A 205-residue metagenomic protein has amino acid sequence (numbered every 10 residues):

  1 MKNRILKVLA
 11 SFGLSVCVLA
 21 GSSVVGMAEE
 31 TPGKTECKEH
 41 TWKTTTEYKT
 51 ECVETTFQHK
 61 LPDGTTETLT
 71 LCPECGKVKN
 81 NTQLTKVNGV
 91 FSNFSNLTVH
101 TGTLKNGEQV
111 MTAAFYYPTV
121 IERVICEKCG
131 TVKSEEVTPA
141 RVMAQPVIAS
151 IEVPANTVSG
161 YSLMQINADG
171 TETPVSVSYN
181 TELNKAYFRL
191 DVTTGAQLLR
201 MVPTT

Functional and structural regions predicted by a protein language model:
K2-F12: Bacterial N-terminal signal peptides that target proteins for export
S11-G21: Bacterial N-terminal signal peptides
L19-P32: Sec-dependent signal peptide cleavage junction
E29-G89, G102-V110, A114-M143: Long, amphipathic alpha-helical coiled-coil
N93-F115, P139-S162, N167-D169: Proteolytic processing hotspots in large secreted/extracellular or virion-associated proteins and select intracellular
A114-V120, I125, Q165-G170, V202-T204: Short, flexible beta-strand-to-coil junctions
I121-G130, V142-A149, S159, T171-P174 (+1 more regions): Short, surface-exposed beta-strand/loop "edge" segments at domain boundaries and coil↔beta transitions
V142, I166-T205: Proteolytic cleavage junctions
